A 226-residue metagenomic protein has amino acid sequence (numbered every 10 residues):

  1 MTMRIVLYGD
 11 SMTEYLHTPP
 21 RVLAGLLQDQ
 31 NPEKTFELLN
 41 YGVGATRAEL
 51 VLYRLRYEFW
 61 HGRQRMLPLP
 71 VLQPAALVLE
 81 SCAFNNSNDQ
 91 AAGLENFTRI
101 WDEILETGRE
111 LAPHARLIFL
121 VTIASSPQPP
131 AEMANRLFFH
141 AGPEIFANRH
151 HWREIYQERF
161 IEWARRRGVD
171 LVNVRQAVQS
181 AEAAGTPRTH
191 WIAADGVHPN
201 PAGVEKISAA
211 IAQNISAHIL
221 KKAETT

Functional and structural regions predicted by a protein language model:
M1, T225-T226: Extracellular cell-wall/glycan-interacting regions and their flexible linkers
M1-G44, E49, L67-V71, L77: Serine-esterase "nucleophile elbow" of acetyl-processing enzymes
T18, V51-Y53, D89-L94: Short, solvent-exposed loop/turn segments at secondary-structure boundaries
G25, E58-E224: Alpha-helical cap/lid subdomain in secreted, periplasmic, or secretory-pathway luminal O-acyl-processing enzymes
N40-W60, G196: Acidic/histidine-rich helix-loop elements that form or flank divalent-metal/phosphate-binding sites at the catalytic
